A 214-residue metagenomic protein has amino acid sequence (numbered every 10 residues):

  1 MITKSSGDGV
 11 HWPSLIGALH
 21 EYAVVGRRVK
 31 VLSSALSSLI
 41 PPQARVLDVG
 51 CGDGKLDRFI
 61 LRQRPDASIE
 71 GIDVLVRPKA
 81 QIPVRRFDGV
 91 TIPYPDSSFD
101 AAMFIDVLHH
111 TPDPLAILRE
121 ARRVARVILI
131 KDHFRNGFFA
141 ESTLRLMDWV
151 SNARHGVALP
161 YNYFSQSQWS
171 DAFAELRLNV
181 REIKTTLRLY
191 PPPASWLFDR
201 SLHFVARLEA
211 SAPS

Functional and structural regions predicted by a protein language model:
T3-S34: Class I SAM-dependent methyltransferase Rossmann-like catalytic core, especially the SAM/SAH-binding loop
A35-P41, I92-P93: Glycine-rich helix-loop-beta junction characteristic of Rossmann-like nucleotide cofactor-binding loops
L47, G52-T91: Class I SAM-dependent methyltransferase SAM/SAH-binding core
R58, H133-S195: C-terminal alpha-helical "lid/dimerization" subdomain adjacent to the S-adenosyl-L-methionine
M103: A conserved beta-strand element that flanks and buttresses the S-adenosyl-L-methionine
D106-H110: A short His-aromatic
L115-I128: A short glycine-rich, Lys/Arg-flanked "PGG" loop and its adjoining helix->strand segment in the class I
P191-S214: Core SAM-dependent methyltransferase catalytic element
